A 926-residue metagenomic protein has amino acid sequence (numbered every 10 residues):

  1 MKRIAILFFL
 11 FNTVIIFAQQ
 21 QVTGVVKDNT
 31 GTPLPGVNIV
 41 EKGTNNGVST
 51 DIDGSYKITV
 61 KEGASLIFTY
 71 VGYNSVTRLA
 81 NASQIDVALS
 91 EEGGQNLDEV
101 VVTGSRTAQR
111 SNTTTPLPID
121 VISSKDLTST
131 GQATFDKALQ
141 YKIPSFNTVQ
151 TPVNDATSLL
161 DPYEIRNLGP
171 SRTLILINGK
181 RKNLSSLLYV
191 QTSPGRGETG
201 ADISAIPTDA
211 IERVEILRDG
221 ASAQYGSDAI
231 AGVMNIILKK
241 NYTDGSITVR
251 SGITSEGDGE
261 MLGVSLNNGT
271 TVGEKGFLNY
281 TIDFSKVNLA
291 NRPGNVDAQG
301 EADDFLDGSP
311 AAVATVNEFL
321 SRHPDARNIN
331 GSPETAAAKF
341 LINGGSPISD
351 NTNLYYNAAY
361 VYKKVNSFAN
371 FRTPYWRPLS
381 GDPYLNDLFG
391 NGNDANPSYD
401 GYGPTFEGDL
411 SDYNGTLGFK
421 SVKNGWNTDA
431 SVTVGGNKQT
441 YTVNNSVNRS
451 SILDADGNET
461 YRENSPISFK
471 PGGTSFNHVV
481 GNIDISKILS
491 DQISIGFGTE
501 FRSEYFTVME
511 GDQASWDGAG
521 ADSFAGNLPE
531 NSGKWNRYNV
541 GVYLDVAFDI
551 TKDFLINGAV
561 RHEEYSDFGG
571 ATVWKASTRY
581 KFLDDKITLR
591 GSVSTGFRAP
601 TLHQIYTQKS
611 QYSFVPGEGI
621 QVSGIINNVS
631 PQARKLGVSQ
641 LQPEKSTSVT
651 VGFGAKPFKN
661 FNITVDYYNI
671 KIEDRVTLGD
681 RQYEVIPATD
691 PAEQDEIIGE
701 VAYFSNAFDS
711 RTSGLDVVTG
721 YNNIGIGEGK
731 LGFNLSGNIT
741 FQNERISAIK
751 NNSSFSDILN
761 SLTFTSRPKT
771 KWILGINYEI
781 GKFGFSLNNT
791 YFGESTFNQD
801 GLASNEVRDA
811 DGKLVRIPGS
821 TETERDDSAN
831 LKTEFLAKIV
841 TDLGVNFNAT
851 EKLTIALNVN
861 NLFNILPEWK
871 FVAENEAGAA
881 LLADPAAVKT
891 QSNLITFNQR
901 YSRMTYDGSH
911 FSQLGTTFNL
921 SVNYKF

Functional and structural regions predicted by a protein language model:
L7, S185, N788-P818, F847-F926: C-terminal beta-signal and adjacent terminal beta-strands/loops of Gram-negative outer-membrane beta-barrel proteins
K27-T32, V37-K42, S65-N74, A82-T128 (+2 more regions): Short, acidic, small-residue-rich periplasmic hinge/interaction motif at the N-terminus of Gram-negative outer-membrane
Y56-I58, K180-R218: Short acidic/polar hinge/loop motifs at secondary-structure boundaries that mediate gating or recognition
K57-T59, Q140-S185: Extracytoplasmic beta-strand/coil segments of soluble accessory domains associated with Gram-negative outer-membrane
S83-S90, K137-A138, K142, Y163 (+4 more regions): N-terminal periplasmic accessory domains that precede and gate Gram-negative outer-membrane beta-barrel machines
T243, E256-A369, P374-G381, L385-N386 (+3 more regions): Transmembrane beta-barrel wall of Gram-negative outer-membrane proteins
D394-N396, Y402-L417, S421, V434 (+6 more regions): Outer-membrane beta-barrel transmembrane domain signature of Gram-negative proteins, especially the mid-to-C-terminal
N662, Y667-G801, K925: Gram-negative outer-membrane beta-barrel transporters
